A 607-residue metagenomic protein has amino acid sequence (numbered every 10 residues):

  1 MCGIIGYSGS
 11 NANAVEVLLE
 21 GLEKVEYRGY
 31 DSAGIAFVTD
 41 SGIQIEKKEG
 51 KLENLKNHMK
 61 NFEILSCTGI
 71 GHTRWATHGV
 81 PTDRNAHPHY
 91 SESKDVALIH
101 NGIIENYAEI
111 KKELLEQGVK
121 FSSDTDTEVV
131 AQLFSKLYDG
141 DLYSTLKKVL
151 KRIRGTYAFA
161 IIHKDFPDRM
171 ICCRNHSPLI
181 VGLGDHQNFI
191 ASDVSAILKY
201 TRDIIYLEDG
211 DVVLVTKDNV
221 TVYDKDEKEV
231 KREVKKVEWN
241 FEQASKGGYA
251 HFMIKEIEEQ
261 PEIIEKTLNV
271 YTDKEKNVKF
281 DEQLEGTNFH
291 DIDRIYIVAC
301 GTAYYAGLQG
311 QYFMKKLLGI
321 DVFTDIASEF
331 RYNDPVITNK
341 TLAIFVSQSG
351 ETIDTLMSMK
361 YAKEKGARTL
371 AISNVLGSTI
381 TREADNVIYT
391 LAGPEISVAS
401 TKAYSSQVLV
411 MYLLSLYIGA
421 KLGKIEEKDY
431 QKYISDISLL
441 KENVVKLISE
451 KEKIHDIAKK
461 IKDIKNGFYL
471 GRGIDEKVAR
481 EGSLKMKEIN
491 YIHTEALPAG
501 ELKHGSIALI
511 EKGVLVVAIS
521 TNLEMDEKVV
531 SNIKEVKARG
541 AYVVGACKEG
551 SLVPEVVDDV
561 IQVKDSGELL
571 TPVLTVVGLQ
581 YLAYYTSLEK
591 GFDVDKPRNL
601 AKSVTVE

Functional and structural regions predicted by a protein language model:
M1-K246, A250, E262-D293, Y305 (+6 more regions): Conserved short alpha-helical segments that host acidic/polar catalytic motifs at enzyme active sites
S8-N11, H100, K120, K136-D139 (+17 more regions): Hydrophobic alpha-helical scaffolding
T68, V96, R294-Y296, L342 (+3 more regions): Structural motif
G71-R84, K274-T287, G310-V346, H493-L509: Glycine-rich oxoanion-binding loops at beta->alpha junctions
P88-Y90, I171-C172, I204-I205, V212-L214 (+8 more regions): Replace "in large, NTP-powered and nucleic-acid-processing enzymes" with "in large, NTP-powered factors and other
E227, Y542, V556, S566-E607: Generic C-terminus detector
Q260-I264, L268-Y296, N386-L515, L588-E607: Active-site phosphate/pyrophosphate-binding segments
T287-L439, I519-D559, K564, L582 (+1 more regions): Glycine-rich phosphate-binding loops that contact phosphosugars or nucleotide phosphates
